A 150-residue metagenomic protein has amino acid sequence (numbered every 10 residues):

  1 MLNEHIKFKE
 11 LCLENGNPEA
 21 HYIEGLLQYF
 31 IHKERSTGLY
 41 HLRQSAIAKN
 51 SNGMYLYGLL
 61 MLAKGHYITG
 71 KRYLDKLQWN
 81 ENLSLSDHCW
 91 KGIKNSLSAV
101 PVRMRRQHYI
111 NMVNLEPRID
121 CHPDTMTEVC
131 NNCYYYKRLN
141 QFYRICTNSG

Functional and structural regions predicted by a protein language model:
M1-I23, R35-L39: Skp1-binding F-box subdomain of Cullin-RING ligase substrate receptors
F8, Y40-L42, R72-K76: Alpha-helical solenoid repeat scaffolds, predominantly canonical TPR units
C12, S45, L77-Q78: Alpha-helical solenoid scaffolds that mediate protein-protein interactions, centered on TPR/SEL1-like repeats but also
G16-P18, Q28, A48-S51, E81: Short helix-capping/linker turns of helical repeat alpha-solenoids
Q28-Y29, M61: Residue at a conserved register position within TPR or TPR-like alpha-solenoid repeats
H32-K33, G65: Residue-level detector of the short coil/turn that links helix A to helix B within each tetratricopeptide repeat
I68-G150: Long, ordered, amphipathic alpha-helical scaffolds
